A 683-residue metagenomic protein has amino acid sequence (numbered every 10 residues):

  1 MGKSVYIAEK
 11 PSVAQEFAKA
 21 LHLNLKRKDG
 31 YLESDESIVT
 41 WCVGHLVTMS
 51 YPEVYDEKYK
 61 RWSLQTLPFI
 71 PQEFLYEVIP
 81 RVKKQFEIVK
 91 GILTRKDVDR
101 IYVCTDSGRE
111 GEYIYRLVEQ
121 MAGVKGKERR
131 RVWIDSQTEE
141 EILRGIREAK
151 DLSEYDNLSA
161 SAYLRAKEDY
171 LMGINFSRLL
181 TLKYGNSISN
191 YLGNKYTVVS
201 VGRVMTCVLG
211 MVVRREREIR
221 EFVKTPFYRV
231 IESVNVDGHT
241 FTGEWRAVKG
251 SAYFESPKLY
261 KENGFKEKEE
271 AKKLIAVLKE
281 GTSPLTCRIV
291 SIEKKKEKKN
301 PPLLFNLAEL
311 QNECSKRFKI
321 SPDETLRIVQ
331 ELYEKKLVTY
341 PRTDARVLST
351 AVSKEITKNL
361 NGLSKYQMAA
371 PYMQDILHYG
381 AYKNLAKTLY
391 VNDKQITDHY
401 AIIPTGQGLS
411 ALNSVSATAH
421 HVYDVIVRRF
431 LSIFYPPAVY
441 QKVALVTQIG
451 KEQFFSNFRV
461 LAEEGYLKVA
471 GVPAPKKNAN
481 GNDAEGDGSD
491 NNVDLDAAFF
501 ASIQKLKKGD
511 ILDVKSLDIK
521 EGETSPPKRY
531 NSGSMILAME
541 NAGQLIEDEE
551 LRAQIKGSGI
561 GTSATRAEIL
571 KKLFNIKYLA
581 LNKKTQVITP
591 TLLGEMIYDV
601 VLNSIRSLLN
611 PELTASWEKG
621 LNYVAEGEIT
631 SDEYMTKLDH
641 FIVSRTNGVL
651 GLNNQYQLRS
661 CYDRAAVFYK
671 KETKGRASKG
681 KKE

Functional and structural regions predicted by a protein language model:
M1-R178, F265, L385, P526: Intrinsically disordered, low-complexity regulatory segments
G2-V5, K28, V82, L93 (+7 more regions): Basic, low-complexity terminal or inter-domain segments flanking catalytic cores
A14-H22, R116-L117, L209-I219, R428: Short active-site loop/helix that positions an aromatic residue
R27-Y59, T206-L259, I433-A501: Structured, non-catalytic alpha/beta "coupling" segments that mediate domain-domain communication and provide generic
F74, E87, K96, Q137-V234 (+2 more regions): C-terminal or mid-to-C-terminal helical accessory/interaction module adjacent to the motor/catalytic core
E255-L303, Q311: Metal- or metallocofactor-binding catalytic centers and their adjacent structured scaffolds across diverse enzyme
E313, R317-S321: A conserved hydrophobic secondary-structure block that centers on an alpha-helix together with its immediately flanking
